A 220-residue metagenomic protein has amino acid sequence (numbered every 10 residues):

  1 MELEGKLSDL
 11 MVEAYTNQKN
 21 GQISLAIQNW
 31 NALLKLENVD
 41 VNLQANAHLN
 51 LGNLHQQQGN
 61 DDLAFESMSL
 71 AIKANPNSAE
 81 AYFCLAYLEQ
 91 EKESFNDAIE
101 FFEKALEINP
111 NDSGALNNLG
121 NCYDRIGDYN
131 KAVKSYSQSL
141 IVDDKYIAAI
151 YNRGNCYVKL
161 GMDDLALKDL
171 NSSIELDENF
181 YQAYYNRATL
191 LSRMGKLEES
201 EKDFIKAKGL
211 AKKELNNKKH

Functional and structural regions predicted by a protein language model:
M11-K19, A45-Q57, E80-E91, G114-R125 (+2 more regions): Conserved alpha-helical positions within TPR/SEL1-like repeat arrays
L33, L70-A71, K104-A105, Q138-S139 (+2 more regions): Canonical positions in the second alpha-helix
L36-D40, A74, I108, V142 (+3 more regions): Structural marker of alpha-solenoid helical repeat scaffolds
S173-D177, Y181-L215: TPR/TPR-like (Sel1-like) alpha-helical repeat modules
